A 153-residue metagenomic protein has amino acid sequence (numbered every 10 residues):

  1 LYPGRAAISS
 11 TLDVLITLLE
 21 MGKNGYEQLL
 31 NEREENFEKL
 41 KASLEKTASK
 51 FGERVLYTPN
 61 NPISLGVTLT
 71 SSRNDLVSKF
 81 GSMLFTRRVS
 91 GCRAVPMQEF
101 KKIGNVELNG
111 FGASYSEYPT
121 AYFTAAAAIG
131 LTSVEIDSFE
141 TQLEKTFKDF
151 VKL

Functional and structural regions predicted by a protein language model:
Y2-L18: PLP-dependent aminotransferase class I/II
Y2-P3, G25-E32: Nucleotidyl polymerases of mobile genetic elements and RNA viruses
D13-Q28, G130: Amphipathic alpha-helix from the class-I
K23, E34-L153: Conserved C-terminal alpha-helix-loop-beta "cap" of PLP-dependent enzymes that closes/shapes the active-site mouth
